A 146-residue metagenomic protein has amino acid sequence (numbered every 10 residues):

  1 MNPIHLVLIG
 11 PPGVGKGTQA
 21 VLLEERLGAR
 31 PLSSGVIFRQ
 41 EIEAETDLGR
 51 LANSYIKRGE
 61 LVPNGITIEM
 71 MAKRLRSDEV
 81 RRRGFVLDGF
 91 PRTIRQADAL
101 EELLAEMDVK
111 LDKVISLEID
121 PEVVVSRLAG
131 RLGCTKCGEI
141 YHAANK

Functional and structural regions predicted by a protein language model:
M1-K146: Glycine-rich phosphate-binding loop of ATP-dependent small-molecule kinases
